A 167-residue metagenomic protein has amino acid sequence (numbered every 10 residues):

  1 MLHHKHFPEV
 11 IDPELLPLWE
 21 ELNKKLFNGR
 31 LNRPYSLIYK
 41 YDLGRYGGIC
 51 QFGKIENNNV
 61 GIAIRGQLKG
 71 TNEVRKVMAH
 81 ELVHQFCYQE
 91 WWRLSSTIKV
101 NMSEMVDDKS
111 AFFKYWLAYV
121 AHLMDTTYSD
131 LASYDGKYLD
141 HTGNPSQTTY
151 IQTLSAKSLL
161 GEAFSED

Functional and structural regions predicted by a protein language model:
L2-E73, Q89-D167: Metalloprotease/metallohydrolase-associated module, dominated by Zn2+-dependent proteases
K76-Q89: Active-site recognition of the HExxH zinc-binding catalytic motif
